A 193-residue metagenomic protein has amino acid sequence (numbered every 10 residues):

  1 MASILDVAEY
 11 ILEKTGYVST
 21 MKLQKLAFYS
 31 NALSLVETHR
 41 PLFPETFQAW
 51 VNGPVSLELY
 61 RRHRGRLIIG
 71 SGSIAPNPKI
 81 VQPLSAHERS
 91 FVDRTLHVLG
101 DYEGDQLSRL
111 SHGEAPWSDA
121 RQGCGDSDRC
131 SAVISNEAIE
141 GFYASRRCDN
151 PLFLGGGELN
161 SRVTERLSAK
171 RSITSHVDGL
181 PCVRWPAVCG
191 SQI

Functional and structural regions predicted by a protein language model:
M1-I193: Domain-edge interaction signal
